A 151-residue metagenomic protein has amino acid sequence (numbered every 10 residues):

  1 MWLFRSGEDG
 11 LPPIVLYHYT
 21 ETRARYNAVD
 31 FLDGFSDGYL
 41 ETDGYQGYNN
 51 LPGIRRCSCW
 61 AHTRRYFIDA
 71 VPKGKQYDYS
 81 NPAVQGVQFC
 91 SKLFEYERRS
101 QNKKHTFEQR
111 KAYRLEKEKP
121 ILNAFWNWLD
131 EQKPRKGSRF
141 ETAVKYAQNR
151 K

Functional and structural regions predicted by a protein language model:
M1-K151: Catalytic center-proximal scaffold of phosphoryl-transfer enzymes
